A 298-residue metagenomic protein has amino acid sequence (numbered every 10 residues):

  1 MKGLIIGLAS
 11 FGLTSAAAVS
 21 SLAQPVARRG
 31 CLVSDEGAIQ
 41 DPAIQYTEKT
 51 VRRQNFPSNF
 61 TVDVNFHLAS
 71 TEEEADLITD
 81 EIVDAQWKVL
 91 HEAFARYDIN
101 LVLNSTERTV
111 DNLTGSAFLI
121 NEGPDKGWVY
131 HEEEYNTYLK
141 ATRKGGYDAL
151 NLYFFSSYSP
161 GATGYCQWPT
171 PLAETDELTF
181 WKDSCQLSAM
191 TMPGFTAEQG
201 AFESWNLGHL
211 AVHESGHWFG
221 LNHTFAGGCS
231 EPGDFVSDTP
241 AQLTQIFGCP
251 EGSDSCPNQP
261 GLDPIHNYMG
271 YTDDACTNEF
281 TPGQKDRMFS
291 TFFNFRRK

Functional and structural regions predicted by a protein language model:
M1-Q24: Fungal secretory targeting signals
V19-D148, F155-S156, F293-R296: Propeptide-to-catalytic entry region of secreted or membrane-anchored zinc metalloproteases
V62-L68, L101-L103, A149-F154, D183-A189 (+3 more regions): Structural recognition of the beta-strand scaffold that forms the well-ordered cores of secreted hydrolase catalytic
A69-E72, E107-V110, S156-G161, T191-G194 (+2 more regions): Solvent-exposed loop/turn segments at secondary-structure junctions within structured extracellular/periplasmic domains
D84-W87, H91, S184, H209-V212 (+3 more regions): Extracytoplasmic/secreted envelope proteins and their assembly/folding machinery, especially bacterial periplasmic
L139-H223: Active-site-proximal segment of zinc-dependent metalloprotease catalytic domains
G200-E279: The catalytic-center signature of Zn2+-dependent metalloproteases
T277-K298: Pan-zinc metallopeptidase signature
